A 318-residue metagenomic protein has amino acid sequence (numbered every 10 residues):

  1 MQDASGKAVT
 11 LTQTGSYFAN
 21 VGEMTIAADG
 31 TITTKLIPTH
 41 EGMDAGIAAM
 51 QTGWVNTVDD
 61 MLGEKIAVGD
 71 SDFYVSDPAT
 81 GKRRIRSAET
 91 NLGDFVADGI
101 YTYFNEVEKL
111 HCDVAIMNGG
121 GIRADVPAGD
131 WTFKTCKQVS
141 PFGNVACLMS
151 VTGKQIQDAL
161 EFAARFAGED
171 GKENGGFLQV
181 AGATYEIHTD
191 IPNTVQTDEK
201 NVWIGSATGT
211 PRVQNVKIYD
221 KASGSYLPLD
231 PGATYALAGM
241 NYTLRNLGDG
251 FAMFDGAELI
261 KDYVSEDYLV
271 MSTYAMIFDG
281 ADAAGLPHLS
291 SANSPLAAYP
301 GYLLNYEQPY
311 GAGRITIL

Functional and structural regions predicted by a protein language model:
D3-A8, Q13-L318: Catalytic centers of hydrolytic enzymes
